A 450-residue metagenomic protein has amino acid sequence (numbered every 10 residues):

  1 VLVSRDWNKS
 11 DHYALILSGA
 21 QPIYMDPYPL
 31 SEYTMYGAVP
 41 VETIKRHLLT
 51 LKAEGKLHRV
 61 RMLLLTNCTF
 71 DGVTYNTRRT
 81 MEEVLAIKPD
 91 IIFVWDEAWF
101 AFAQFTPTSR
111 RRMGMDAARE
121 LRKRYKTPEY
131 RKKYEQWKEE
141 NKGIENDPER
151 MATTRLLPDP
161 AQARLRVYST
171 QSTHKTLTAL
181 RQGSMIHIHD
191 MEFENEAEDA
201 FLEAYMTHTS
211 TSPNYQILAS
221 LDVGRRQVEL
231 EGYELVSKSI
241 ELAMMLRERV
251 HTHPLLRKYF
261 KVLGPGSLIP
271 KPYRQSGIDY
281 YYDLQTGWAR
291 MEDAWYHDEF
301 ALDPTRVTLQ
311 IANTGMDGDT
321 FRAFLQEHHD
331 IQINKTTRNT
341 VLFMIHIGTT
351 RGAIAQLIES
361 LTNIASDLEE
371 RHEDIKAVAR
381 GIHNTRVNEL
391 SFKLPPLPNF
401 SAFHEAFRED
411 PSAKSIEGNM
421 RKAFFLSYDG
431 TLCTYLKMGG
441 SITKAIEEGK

Functional and structural regions predicted by a protein language model:
V1-H251, L255: Conserved PLP-enzyme active-site core in the AAT-like
G114-I144, P158-P160, E231-K450: Non-catalytic terminal extensions of PLP-dependent enzymes
